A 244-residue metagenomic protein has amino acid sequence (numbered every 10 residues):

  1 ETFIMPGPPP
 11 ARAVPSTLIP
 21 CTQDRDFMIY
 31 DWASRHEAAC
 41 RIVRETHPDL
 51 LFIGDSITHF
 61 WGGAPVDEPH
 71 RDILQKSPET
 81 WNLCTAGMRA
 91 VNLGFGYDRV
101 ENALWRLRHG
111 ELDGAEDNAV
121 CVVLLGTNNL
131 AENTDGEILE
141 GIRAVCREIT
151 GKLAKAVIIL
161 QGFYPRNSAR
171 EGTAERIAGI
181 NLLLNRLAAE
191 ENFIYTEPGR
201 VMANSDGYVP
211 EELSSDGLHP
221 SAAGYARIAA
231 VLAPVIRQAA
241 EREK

Functional and structural regions predicted by a protein language model:
T2-G96, E101-E116: Serine-esterase "nucleophile elbow" of acetyl-processing enzymes
P9-R12, C21-T22, D26-D31, I142 (+4 more regions): Mature catalytic domains of secreted/periplasmic carbohydrate-active enzymes
D49-G54, R89-G94, A119-L125, N129 (+3 more regions): Structural recognition of the beta-strand scaffold that forms the well-ordered cores of secreted hydrolase catalytic
A86, A154-K155, A189: Proline-centered flexible-loop/turn and helix-kink motifs
N92-F95, L125-I138, R166-T173: Surface-exposed cleft-lining segments at the edges of enzyme active sites
D98-W105, N133-I142: Glycine-rich anion/phosphate-binding loops
E137-V145, A174-N181: Charged helix-capping and loop-helix junction motifs
P165-K244: Catalytic His-Asp segment of secreted/periplasmic serine-dependent ester chemistry enzymes
